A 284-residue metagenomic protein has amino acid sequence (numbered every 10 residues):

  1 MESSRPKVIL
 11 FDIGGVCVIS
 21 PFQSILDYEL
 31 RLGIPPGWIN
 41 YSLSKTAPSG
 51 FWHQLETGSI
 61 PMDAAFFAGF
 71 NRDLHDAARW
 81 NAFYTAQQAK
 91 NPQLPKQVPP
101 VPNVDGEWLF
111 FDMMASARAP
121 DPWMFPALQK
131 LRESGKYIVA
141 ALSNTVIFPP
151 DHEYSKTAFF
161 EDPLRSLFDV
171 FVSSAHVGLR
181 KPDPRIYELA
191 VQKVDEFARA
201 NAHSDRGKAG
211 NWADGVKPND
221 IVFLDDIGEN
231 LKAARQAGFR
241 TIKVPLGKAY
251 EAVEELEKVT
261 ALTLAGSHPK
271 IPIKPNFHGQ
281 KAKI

Functional and structural regions predicted by a protein language model:
M1-F11, L142, V146-I147, D151-I284: Asp-based, Mg2+/Mn2+-dependent phosphohydrolase catalytic module
E2-P48, Q236: Active-site neighborhood of HAD-like aspartate-dependent phosphohydrolases
I25-L32, G50-S59, D63-Q97: Helix-loop "lid/cap" segments that line or gate small-molecule binding pockets
I34, Y137, F239: Short glycine/serine/threonine/alanine-rich loop segments
H53-T57, M114-A115, H176: Active-site rim elements
R79-A140, P184: Short, acidic loop-to-helix structural element flanking the phosphoryl-transfer center in phosphate-processing enzymes
